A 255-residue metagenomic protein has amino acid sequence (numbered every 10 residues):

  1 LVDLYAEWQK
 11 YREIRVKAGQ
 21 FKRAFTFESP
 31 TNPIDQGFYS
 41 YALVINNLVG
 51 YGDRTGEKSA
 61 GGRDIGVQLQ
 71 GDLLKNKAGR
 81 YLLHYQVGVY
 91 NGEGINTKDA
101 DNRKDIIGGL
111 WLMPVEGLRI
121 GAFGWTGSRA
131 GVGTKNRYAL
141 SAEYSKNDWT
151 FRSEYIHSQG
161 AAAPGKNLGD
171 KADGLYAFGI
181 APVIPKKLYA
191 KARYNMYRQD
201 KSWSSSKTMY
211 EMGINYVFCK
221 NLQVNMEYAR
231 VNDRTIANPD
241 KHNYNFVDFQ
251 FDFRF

Functional and structural regions predicted by a protein language model:
L1-G92, A100-I106, W111-I120, F178-P182 (+3 more regions): Outer membrane beta-barrel
Y5-Q9, Q20, S29, Q36-F38 (+1 more regions): Outer-membrane beta-barrel pore domains
G92-G94, G127: A broad detector of the eukaryotic-type serine/threonine protein kinase catalytic domain
